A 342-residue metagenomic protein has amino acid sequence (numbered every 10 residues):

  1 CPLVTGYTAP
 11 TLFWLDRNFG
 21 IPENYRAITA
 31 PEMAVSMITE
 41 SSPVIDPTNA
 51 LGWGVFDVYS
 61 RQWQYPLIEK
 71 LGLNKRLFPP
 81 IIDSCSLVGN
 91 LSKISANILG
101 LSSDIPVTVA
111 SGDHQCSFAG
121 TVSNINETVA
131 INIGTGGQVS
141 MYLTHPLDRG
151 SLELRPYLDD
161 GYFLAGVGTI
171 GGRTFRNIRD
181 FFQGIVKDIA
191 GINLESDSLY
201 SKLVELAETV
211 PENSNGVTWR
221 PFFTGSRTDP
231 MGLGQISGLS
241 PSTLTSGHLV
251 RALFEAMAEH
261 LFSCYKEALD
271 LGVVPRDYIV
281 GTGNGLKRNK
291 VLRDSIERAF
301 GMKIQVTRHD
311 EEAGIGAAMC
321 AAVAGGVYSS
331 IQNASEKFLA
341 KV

Functional and structural regions predicted by a protein language model:
C1-P43, G54-Y65, E69-G72, K93-V280 (+1 more regions): Active-site core segments that coordinate phosphate-bearing ligands/cofactors across diverse enzyme families
V44-A50: Nucleotide/phosphate-binding loop and acidic/charged catalytic motifs in nucleotide-binding or -utilizing enzymes
Y59-S60, S84-V88: Short beta-strand to alpha-helix junction loop
L71-D83: A conserved helix-loop-beta module that forms one wall/lid of the active-site cleft in ATP-utilizing catalytic domains
